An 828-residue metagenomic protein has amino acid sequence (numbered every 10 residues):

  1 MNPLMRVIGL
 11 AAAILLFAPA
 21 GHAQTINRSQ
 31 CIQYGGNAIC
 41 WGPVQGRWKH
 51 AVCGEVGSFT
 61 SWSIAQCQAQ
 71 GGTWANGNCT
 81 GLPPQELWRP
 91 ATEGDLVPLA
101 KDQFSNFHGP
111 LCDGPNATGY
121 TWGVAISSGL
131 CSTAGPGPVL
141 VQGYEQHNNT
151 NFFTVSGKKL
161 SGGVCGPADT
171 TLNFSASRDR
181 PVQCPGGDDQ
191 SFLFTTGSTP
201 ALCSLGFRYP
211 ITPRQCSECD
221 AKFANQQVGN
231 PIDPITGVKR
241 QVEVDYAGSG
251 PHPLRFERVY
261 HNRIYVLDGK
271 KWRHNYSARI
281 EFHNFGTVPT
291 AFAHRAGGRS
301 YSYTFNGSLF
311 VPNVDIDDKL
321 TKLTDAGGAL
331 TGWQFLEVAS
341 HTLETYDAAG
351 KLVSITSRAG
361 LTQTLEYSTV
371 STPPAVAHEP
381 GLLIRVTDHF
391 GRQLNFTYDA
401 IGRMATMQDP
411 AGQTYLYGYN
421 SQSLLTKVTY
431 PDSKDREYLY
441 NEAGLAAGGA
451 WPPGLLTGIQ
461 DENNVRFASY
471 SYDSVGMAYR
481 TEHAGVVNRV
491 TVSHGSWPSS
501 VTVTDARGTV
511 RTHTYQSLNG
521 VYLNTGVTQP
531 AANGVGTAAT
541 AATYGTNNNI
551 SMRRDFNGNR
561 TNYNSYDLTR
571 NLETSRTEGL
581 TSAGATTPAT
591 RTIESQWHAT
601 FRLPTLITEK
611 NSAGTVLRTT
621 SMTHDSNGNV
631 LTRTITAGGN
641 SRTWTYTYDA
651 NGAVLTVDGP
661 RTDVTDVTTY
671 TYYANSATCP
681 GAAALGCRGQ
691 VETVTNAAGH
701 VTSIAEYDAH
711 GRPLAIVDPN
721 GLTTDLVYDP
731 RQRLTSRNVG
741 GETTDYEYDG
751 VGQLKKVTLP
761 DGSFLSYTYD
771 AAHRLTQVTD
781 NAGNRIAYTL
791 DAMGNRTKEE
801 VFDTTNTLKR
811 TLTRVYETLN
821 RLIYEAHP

Functional and structural regions predicted by a protein language model:
M1-I8: Bacterial N-terminal signal peptides that target proteins for export
P3, L16, G21-Y265: Intrinsically disordered, low-complexity segments enriched in small residues
G9-L16: Bacterial N-terminal signal peptides
Q215-C216, D220-N225, P234, F256 (+2 more regions): Extended charged/polar low-complexity repeat regions
